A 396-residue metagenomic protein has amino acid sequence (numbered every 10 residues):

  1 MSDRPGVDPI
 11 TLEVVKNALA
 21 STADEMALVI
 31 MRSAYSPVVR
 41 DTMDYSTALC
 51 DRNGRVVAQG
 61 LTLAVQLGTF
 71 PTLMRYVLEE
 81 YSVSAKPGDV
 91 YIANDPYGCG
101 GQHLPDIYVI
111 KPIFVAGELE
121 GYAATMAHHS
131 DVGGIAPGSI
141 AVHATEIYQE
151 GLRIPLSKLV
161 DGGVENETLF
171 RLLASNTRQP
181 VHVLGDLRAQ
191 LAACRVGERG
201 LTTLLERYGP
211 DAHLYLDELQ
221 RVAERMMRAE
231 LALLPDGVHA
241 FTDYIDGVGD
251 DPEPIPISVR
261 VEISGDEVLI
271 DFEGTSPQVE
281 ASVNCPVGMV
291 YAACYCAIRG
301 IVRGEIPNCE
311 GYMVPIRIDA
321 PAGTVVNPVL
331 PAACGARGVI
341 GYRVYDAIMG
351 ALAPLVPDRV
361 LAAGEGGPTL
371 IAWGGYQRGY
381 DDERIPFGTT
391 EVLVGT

Functional and structural regions predicted by a protein language model:
M1-P87, I92-L269, E273-T396: Glycine/proline-enriched, intrinsically flexible loops and inter-domain linkers
